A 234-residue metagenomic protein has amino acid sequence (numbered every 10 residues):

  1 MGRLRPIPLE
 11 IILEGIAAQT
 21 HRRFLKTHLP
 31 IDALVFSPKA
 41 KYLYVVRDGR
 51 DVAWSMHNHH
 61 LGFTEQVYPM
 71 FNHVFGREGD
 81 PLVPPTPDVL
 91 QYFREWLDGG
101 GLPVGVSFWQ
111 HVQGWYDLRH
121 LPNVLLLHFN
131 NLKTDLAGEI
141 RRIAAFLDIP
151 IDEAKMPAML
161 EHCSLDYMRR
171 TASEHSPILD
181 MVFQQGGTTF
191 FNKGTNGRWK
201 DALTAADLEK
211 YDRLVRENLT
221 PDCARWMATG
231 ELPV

Functional and structural regions predicted by a protein language model:
M1-L127, A137, S173-P177, M181-V234: PAPS-dependent sulfotransferase catalytic domain
T86-W96, A144-I151, K155, S164: Conserved C-terminal subdomain of P-loop nucleotide-binding cores
L126-I151, M159, Y167: PAPS/PAP-binding and catalytic site of the sulfotransferase fold
D148-V182, G187: Catalytic lobes of large eukaryotic enzymes
